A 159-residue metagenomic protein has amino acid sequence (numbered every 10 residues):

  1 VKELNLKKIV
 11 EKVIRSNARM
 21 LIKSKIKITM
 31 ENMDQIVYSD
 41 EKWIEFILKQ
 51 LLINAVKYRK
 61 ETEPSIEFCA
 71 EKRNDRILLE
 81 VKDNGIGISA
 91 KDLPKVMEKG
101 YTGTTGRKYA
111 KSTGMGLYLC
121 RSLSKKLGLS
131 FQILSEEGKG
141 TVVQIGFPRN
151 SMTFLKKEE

Functional and structural regions predicted by a protein language model:
N32, I36-S39: Conserved micro-motifs of the catalytic ATP-binding
A55-V56: Short helix-loop "hinge" at the ATP-lid/N-box region of the Bergerat-fold HATPase_c
S65-D75: Short beta-strand/loop element within the Bergerat-fold HATPase_c
D83: Acidic ATP/Mg2+-coordinating residue in the GHKL
I88-G100: Short conserved segment of the HATPase_c
Y101-K111: Glycine-rich ATP-lid/hinge loop adjacent to the conserved G-boxes
